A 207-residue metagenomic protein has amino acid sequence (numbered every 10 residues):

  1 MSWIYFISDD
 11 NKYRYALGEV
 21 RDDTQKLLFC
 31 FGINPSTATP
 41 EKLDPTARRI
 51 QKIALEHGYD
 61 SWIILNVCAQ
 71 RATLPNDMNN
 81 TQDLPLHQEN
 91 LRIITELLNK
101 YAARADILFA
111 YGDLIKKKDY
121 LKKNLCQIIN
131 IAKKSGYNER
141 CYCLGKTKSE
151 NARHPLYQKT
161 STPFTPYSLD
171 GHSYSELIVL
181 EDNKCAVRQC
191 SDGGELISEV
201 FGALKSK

Functional and structural regions predicted by a protein language model:
M1-D44, E56, G202-K207: Active-site and ligand/interface coordination hotspots across diverse enzymes and nucleic-acid-associated assemblies
L27, D60-S61, D106, R140: Residues at the starts of beta-strands that form the adenosine-phosphate
T37, R71, I115: Feature marks short, surface-exposed loop/turn motifs that line or immediately flank catalytic pockets and channel
A47-L55: Short catalytic helix/loop segments, enriched in acidic residues and glycine and frequently bearing histidine
D60-M78: Short connector loops at secondary-structure junctions
M78-G202, S206-K207: Glycine/proline-rich loop-helix segments at beta-alpha junctions forming the active-site rim of enzyme cores
